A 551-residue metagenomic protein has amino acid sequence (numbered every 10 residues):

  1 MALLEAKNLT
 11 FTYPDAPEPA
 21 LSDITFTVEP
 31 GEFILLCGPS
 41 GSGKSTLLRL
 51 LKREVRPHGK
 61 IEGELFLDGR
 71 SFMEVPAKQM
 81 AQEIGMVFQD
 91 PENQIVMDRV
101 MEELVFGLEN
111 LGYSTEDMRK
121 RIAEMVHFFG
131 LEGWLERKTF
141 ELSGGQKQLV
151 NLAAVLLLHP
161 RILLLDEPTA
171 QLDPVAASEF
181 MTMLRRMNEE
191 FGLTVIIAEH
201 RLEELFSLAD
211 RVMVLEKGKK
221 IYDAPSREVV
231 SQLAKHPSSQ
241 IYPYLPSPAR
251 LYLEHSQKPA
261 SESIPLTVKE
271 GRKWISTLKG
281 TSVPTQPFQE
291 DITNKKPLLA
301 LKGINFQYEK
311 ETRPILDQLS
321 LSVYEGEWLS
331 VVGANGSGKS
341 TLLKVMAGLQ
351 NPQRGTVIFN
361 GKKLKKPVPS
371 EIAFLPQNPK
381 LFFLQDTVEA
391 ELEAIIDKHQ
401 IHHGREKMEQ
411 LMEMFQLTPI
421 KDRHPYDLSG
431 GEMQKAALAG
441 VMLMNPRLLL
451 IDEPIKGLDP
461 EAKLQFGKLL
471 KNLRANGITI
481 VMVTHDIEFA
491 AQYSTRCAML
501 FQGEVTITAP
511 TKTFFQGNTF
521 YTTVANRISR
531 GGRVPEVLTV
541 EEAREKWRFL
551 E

Functional and structural regions predicted by a protein language model:
K52, A347: Helix-to-loop junction immediately C-terminal to a conserved catalytic motif
E64-Q79, T356-V368: ABC ATPase NBD Q-loop/coupling interface
E116-W134, E393, H402-I420: Conserved ABC ATPase "signature" region
K138-L142, H424-L428, E432: Conserved ABC ATPase signature
L163-D166, L449-D452: Catalytic Walker B motif of ABC-type/P-loop ATPase nucleotide-binding domains
L215, K219-Y252, E504-I528: Conserved beta-strand-loop-alpha-helix hinge in the C-terminal portion of ABC ATPase nucleotide-binding domains
K235-P297, Y521-E551: ABC ATPase nucleotide-binding domains
